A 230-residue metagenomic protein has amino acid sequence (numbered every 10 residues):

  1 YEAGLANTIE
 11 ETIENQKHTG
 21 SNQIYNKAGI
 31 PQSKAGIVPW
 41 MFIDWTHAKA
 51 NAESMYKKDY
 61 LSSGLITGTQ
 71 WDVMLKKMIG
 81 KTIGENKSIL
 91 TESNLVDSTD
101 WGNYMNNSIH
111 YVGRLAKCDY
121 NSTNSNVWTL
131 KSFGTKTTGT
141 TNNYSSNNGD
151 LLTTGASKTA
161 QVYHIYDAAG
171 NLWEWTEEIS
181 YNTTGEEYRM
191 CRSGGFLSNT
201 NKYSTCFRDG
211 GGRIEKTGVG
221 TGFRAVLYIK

Functional and structural regions predicted by a protein language model:
Y1-A168: Short aromatic-cysteine micro-motif
Y1-G4, G68, E174, G220-R224: Residue-level signal for functionally critical sites in structured catalytic/ligand-binding pockets
A3-A6, Q70, I79, E177-N182 (+2 more regions): Acidic glycine-/aspartate-rich tracts in secreted/extracellular proteins
P39-T46, A50, S62, I66 (+2 more regions): Disulfide-stabilized, aromatic/cysteine-rich ligand-recognition loop
G170-E178: Active-site-proximal beta-strands of protease catalytic cores
